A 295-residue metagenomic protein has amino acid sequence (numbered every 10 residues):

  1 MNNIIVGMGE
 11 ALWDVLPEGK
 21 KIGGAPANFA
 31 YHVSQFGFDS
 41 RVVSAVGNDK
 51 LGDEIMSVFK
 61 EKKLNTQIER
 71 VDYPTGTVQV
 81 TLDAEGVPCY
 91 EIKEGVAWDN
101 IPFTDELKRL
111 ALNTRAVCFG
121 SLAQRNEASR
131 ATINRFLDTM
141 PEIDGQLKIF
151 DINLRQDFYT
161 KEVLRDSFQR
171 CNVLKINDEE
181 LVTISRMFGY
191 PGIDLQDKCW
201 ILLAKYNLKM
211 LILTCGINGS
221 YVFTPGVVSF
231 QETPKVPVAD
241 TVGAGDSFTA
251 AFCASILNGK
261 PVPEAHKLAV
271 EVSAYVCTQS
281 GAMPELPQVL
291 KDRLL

Functional and structural regions predicted by a protein language model:
M1-L64, V78, V238: Glycine-rich phosphate/adenosyl-contacting loop at the front of the ribokinase-like
M1-N3, F188, G192-L295: Conserved phosphate-binding/catalytic region of the ribokinase-like
I4, D39, L147, V173 (+1 more regions): Proline-centered loop/turn at the N-terminus of a beta-strand
V15, E91, I184, V276: Residues that scaffold the ATP/ADP-binding catalytic core of kinase and kinase-like folds
D39-S121, D144, D292-L295: Conserved N-terminal subdomain of the carbohydrate kinase-like
R109-L110, D166-S167, A204: Structural alpha-helical scaffold elements that stabilize or flank donor/cofactor-binding regions in carbohydrate
A116, S121-D197: Conserved beta-alpha-beta core of the PfkB/ribokinase-like small-molecule kinase fold
